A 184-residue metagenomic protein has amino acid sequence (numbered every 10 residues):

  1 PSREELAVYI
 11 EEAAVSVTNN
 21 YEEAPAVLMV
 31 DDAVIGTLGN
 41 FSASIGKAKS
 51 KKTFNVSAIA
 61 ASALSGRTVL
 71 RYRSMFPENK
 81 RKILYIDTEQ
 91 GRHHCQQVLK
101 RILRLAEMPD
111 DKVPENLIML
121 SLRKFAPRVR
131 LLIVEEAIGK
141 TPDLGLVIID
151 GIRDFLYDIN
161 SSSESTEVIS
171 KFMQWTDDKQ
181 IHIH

Functional and structural regions predicted by a protein language model:
P1-R3, K140-T141: C-terminal regions of RecA-like/P-loop NTPase motor modules
S2-R101: The Walker A/P-loop phosphate-binding site
V27-L28, L117-M119, I183: Hydrophobic beta-strand residues in large extracellular and virion-surface proteins
S44, I148-D150, Q180-H184: Structural recognition of the conserved hydrophobic beta-strand(s) that form the central parallel beta-sheet of P-loop
F54, S163-T166: Conserved structured core elements
P77-N160, E167, Q174: Conserved inter-motif catalytic segment of the P-loop NTP-binding fold
T166-H184: Substrate-engagement module of ASCE P-loop NTPases
